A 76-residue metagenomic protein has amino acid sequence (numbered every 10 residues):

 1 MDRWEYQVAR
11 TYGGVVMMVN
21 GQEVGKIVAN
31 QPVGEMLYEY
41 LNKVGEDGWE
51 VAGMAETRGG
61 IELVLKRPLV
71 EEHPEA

Functional and structural regions predicted by a protein language model:
M1-A76: Terminus-proximal functional modules
